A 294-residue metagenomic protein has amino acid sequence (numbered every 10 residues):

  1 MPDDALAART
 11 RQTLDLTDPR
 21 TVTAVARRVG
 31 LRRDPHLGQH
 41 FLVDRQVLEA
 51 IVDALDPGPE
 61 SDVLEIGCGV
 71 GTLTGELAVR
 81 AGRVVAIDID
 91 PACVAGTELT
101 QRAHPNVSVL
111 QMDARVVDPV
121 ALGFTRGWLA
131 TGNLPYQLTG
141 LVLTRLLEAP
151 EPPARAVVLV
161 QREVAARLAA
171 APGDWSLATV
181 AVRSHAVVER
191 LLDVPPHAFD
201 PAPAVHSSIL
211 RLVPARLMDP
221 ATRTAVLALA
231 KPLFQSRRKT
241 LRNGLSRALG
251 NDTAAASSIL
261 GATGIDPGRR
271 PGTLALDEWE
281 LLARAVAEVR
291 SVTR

Functional and structural regions predicted by a protein language model:
M1-P232, G261, I265, L281-R284 (+1 more regions): Catalytic cores of RNA-modifying enzymes
P232-R294: C-terminal lobe and adjacent flexible extensions of AdoMet/dcAdoMet transferase-like proteins
